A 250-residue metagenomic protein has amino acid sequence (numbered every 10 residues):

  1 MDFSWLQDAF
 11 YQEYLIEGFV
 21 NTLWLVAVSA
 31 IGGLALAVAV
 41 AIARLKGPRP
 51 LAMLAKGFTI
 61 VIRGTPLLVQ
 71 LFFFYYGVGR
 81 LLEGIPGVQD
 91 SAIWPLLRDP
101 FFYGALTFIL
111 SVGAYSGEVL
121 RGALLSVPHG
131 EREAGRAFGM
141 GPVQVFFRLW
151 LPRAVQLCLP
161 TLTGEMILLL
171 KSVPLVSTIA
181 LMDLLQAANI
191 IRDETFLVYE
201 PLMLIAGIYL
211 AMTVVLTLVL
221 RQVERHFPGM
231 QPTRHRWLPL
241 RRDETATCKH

Functional and structural regions predicted by a protein language model:
M1-H250: Transmembrane alpha-helices and adjacent helix-loop boundaries
